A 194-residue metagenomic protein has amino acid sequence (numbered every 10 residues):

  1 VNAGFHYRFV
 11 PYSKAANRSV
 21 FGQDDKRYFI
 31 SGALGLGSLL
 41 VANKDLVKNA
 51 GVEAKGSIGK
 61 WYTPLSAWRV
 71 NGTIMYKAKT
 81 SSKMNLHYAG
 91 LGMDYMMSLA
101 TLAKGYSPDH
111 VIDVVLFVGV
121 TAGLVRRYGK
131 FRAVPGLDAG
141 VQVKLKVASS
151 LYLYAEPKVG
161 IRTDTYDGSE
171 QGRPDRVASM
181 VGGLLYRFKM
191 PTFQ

Functional and structural regions predicted by a protein language model:
V1-A16, W68-R69, Y76-Y88, K146-Q194: Predominantly the C-terminal beta-signal and adjacent terminal strand-loop region of outer-membrane beta-barrel
V1-A3, Y28-I30, V52-G56, A89-M93 (+3 more regions): Hydrophobic, lipid-facing positions within transmembrane beta-strands of outer-membrane proteins
N2-F9, P64-P135, V147: Gram-negative (and chloroplast) outer-membrane scaffold detector with strong preference for beta-barrel transmembrane
A3, I30-L34, S66, V70-G72 (+4 more regions): Membrane-embedded beta-strand positions of outer-membrane beta-barrel proteins
G4-G59, R127: Short glycine/proline- and aromatic-enriched beta-strand/turn motifs that initiate or cap beta-hairpins
H6-R8, K55-W61, M96-G105, G140-K144 (+2 more regions): Transmembrane beta-barrel domains of outer membrane proteins
Q23-R27, D45-G51, M84-Y88, D109-V111 (+2 more regions): Transmembrane beta-barrel outer-membrane domains
K48-A50, S57-W61, A67-N71, K144: Beta-barrel outer-membrane channel/assembly domains of diderm bacteria
